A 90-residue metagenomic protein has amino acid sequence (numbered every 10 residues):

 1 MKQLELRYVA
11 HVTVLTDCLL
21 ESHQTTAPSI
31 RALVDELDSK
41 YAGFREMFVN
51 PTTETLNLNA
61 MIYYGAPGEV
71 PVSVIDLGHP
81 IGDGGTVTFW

Functional and structural regions predicted by a protein language model:
M1-W90: Ubiquitin-like/PB1-type beta-grasp interaction modules and other compact soluble beta-rich domains
